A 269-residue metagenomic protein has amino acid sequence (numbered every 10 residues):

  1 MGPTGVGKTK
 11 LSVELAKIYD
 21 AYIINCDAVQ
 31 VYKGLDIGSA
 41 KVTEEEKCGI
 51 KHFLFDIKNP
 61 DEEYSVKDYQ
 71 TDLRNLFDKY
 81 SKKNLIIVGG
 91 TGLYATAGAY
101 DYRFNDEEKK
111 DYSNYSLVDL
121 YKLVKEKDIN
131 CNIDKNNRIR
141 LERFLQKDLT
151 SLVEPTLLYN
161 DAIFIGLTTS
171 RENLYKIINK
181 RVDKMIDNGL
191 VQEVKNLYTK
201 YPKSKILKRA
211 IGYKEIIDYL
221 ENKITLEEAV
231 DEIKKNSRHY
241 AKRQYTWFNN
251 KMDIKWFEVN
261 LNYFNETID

Functional and structural regions predicted by a protein language model:
M1-D269: Phosphate/pyrophosphate-binding catalytic cores of soluble transferases and nucleic-acid-acting enzymes
